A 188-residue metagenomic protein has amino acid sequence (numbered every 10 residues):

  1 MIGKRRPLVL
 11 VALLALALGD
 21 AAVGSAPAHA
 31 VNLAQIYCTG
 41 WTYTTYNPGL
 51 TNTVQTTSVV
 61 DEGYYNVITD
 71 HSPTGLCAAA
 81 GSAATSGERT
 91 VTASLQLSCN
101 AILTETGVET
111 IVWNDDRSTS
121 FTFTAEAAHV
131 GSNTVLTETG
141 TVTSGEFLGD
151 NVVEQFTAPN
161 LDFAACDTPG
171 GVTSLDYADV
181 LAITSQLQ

Functional and structural regions predicted by a protein language model:
M1-A30: Secretory targeting and sorting signals
G24, N32, H71, T92-A93 (+1 more regions): Processing junctions and N-termini across compartments
H29-C38: Cleaved targeting-peptide boundary
Y37-P48, A80-L97, L148-A165: Charged, amphipathic alpha-helical segments
T44, I111, L181-I183: Preference for bulky hydrophobic residues occupying beta-strand positions in well-ordered beta-sheet regions
Y46-N52, F123-V130, L161-D167: Extended lipid/amphipathic-ligand handling interfaces
V54-T143: Predominantly extracellular/secreted and cell-surface proteins with exposed, flexible low-complexity segments
T139-Q188: Extracellularly exposed regions in secreted/surface proteins, prominently low-complexity, repeat-rich
